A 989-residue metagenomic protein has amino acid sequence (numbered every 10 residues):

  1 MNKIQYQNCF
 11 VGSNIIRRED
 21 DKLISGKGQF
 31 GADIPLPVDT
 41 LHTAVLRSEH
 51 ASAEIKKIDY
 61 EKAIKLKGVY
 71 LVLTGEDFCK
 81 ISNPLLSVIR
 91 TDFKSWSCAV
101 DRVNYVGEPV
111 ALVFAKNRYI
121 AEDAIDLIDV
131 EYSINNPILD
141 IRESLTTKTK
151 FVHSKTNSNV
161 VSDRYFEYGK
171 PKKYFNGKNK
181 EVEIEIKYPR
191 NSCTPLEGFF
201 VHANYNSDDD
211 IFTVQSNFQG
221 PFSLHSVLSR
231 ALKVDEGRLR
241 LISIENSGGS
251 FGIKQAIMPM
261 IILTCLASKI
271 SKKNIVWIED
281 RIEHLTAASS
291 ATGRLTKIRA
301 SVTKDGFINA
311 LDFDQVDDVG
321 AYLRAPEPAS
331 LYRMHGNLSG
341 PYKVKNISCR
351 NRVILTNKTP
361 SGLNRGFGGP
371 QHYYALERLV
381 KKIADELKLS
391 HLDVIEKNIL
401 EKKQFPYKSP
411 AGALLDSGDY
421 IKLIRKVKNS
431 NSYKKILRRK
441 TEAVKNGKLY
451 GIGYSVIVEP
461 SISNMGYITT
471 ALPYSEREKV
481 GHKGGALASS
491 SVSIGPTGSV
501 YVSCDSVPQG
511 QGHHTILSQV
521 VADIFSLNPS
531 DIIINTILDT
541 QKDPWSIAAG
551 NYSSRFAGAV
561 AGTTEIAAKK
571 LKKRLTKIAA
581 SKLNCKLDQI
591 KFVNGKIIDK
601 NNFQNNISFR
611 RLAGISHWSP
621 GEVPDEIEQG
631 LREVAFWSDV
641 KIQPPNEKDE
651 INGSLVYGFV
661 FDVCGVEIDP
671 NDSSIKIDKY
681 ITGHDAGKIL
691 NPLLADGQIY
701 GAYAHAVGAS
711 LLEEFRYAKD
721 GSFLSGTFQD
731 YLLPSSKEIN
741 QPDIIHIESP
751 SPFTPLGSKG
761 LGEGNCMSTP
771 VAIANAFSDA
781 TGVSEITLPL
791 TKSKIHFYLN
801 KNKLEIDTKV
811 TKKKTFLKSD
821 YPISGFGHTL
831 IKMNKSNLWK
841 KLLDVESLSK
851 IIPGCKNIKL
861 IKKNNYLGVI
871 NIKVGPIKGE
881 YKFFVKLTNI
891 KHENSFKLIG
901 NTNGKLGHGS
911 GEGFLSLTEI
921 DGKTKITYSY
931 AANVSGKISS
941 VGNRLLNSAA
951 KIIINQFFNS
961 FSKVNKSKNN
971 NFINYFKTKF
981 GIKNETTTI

Functional and structural regions predicted by a protein language model:
M1-T156: Flexible, low-hydrophobicity surface segments
S13, E19-G26, V88, S158-V201 (+8 more regions): Glycine-rich loop/linker segments at domain edges
G75-E76, K233-R238, K269-I275, S330-S455 (+2 more regions): C-terminal catalytic domains of large/alpha subunits in multi-subunit enzymes
T149-L232, E401-T497, P645, D662 (+1 more regions): Helix-loop-helix junctions that connect adjacent transmembrane helices in secondary transporters/permeases, recognized
F200-Y205, L295-K304, D312-Q315, N346 (+8 more regions): Short beta-strand elements
T515, S849, K862-N864, V874-I938 (+2 more regions): Hydrophobic-ligand binding "helix-grip"
L804-V869, K873, K963, N971-I989: Hydrophobic ligand-binding cavity/cleft-lining segments
I938-N974: A conserved amphipathic terminal alpha-helix motif
